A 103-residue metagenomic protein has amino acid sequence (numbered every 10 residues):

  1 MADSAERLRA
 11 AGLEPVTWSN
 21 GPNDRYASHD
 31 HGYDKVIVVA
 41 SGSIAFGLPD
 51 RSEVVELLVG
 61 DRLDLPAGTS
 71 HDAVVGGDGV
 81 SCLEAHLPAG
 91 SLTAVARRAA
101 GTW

Functional and structural regions predicted by a protein language model:
M1-W18, D72-W103: Double-stranded beta-helix
R7, R25-H31, G47-L48, V55-E56 (+1 more regions): Short histidine-centered beta-strand/loop micro-motifs that create catalytic or ligand/metal-coordination sites
L13-H31: Conserved short histidine dyad/triad with adjacent acidic residue
R25-Y26, L63, A67-D72: Histidine-centered metal-chelating micro-motifs
D30-F46: Short, conserved beta-strand element in jelly-roll/cupin
V39-A40, G47, V74, L83: Beta-strand residues in well-ordered beta-sheet regions across diverse protein folds
R51-A67: Short acidic-glycine-tyrosine-enriched beta hairpin
